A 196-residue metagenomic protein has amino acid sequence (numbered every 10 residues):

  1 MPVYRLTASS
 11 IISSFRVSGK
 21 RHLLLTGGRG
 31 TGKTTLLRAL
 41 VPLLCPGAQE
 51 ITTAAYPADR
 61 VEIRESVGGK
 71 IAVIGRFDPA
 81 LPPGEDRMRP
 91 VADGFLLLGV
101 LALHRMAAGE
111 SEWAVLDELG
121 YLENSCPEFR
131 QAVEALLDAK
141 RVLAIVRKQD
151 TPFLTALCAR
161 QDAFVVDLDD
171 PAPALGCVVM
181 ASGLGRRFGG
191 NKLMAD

Functional and structural regions predicted by a protein language model:
M1-S14: N-terminal pre-Walker A segment at the start of P-loop NTPase domains
L25: Hydrophobic anchor at the beta1->P-loop junction of P-loop NTPases
R29: The conserved Walker
K33: Conserved lysine of the Walker
R38-D86: N-terminal phosphate/diphosphate-binding loop that engages ATP/GTP or pyrophosphate donors across diverse enzyme folds
P83-L119, E123-S125: Internal catalytic-core helix/loop-beta-alpha segment that presents or stabilizes conserved functional determinants
R105-A107, S111, L119-A174: Replace "adjacent to P-loop NTPase cores in ATP/GTP-dependent enzymes" with "adjacent to NTP-binding cores
G176-D196: N-terminal glycine-rich phosphate-binding loop and ensuing alpha1 helix
